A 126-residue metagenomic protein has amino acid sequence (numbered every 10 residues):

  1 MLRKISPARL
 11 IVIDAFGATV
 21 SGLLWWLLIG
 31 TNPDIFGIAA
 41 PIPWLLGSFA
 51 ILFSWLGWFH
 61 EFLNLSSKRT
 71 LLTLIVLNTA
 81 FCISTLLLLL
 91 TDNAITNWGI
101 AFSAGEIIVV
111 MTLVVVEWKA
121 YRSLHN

Functional and structural regions predicted by a protein language model:
M1-I5: Short, Lys/Arg-rich, polar N-terminal cytosolic tail immediately upstream of the first transmembrane signal-anchor
P7-I42: Membrane-helix boundary elements
F36-P43, R69-T73, T96-E106: Non-cytosolic membrane-interface motifs at loop->transmembrane helix junctions
S48, G99-V116: Small-residue-rich transmembrane alpha-helices that serve as helix-helix interface/gating elements in multipass
I51-N64: Canonical alpha-helical transmembrane segments
F62-L65, I83-S103, A120-R122: Membrane-helix boundary connector in multi-pass membrane proteins
L72-L88, V109: Hydrophobic alpha-helical membrane segments
L88, I108-N126: Membrane-water interface at the C-terminal end of transmembrane alpha helices
